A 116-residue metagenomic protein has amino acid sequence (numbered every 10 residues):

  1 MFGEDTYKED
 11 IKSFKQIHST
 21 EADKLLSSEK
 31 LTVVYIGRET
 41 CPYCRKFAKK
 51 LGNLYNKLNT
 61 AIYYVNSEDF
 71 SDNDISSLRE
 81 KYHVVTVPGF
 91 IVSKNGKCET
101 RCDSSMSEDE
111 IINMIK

Functional and structural regions predicted by a protein language model:
M1-T32: N-terminal leader/targeting and pre-domain segments
Q16, I36, Y55, N59-I75: Thiol-based oxidoreductase modules, predominantly thioredoxin-like and allied folds used for disulfide exchange
G37-T40, T86: Short pre-active-site segment immediately N-terminal to redox-active cysteine/selenocysteine motifs in thiol-based
C41-C44, F90: The canonical Cys-X-X-Cys-His
R45-L58: Typically the conserved alpha-helix immediately C-terminal to a functionally engaged Cys/Sec in thioredoxin-like
K46-K49, S77, M106: Generic recognition of short, well-ordered alpha-helical segments
F70-V87: Short Fe-S-cluster ligation motifs
T86, I91-K116: Non-catalytic, surface beta->alpha helical segment in thiol-disulfide oxidoreductase systems
